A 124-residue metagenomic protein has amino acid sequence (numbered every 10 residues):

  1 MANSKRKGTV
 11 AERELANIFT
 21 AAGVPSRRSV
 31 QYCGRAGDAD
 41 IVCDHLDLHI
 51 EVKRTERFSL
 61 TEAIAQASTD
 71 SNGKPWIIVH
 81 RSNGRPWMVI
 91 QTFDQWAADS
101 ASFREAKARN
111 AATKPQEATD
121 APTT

Functional and structural regions predicted by a protein language model:
M1-T124: Catalytic phosphate/metal-binding cores of nucleic-acid and nucleotide-processing enzymes, i.e., regions that mediate
